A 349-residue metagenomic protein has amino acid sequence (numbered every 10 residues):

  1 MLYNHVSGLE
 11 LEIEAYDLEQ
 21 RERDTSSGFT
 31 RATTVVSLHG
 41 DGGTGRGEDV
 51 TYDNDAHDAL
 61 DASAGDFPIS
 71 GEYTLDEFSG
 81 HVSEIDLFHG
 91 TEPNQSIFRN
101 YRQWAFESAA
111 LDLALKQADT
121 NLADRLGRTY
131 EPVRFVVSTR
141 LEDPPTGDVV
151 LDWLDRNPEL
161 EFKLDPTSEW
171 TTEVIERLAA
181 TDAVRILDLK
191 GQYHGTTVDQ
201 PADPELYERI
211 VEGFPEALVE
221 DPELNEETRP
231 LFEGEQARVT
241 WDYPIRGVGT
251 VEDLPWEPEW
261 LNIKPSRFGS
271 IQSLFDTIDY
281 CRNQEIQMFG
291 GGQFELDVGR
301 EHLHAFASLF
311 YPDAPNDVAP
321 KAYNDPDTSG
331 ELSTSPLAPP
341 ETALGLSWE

Functional and structural regions predicted by a protein language model:
M1-E14, V36, S108, K116 (+2 more regions): N-terminal amphipathic alpha-helix/helix-capping segment at the start of soluble metabolic enzymes
M1-H57: Structured beta-strand/loop patches that form or line metal/cofactor-binding pockets in enzymes
Y3-H5, H39-Q117: Metal- or metallocofactor-binding catalytic centers and their adjacent structured scaffolds across diverse enzyme
Y101-L224: Active-site-facing alpha/beta catalytic cores
L113, Q117, F306-D313: Change "in soluble alpha/beta enzymes" to "in soluble alpha/beta proteins
T120, I286, P312: Short glycine/serine/threonine/alanine-rich loop segments
T171-A307, N316-P320, N324-S333: Catalytic core of soluble alpha/beta enzymes
N324-E349: C-terminal extensions of enzymes
